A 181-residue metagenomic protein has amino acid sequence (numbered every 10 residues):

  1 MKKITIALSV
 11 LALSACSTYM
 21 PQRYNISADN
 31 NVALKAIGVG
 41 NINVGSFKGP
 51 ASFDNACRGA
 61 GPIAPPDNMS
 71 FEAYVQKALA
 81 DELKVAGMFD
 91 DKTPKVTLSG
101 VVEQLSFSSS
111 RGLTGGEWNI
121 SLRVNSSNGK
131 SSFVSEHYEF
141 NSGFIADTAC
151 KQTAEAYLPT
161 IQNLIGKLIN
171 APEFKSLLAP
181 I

Functional and structural regions predicted by a protein language model:
M1-C16: Sec-dependent bacterial lipoprotein signal peptides
K2, I42-G45, A86: Short, intrinsically disordered, charge-biased short linear motifs at domain edges
C16-A73, K77, E173-I181: A structural "domain/chain start" motif
S17-S27, A86-V134, E139-T148: Surface-exposed short loop/turn segments
C57-N68, G129-N170, F174: Short secondary-structure boundary motifs at beta->alpha junctions and helix caps
V85-K92, N170-I181: Surface-exposed helix-capping loop/turn segments at secondary-structure junctions
